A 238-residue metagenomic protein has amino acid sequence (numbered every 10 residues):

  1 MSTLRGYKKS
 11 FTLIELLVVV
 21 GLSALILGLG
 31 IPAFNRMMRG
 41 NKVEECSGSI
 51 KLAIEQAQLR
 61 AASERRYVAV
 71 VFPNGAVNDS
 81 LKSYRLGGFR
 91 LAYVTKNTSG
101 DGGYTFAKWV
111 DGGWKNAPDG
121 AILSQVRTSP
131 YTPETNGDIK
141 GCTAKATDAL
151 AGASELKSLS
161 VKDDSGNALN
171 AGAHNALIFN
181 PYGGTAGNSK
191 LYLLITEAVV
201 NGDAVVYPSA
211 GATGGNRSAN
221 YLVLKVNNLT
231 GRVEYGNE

Functional and structural regions predicted by a protein language model:
S2-T3, Y7, F11, L29-E55 (+3 more regions): N-terminal helix-rich module
K9, E15-V18: Internal alpha-helical transmembrane segments of multi-pass membrane proteins, especially GPCRs
L17-A33: Alpha-helical hydrophobic helix detector
